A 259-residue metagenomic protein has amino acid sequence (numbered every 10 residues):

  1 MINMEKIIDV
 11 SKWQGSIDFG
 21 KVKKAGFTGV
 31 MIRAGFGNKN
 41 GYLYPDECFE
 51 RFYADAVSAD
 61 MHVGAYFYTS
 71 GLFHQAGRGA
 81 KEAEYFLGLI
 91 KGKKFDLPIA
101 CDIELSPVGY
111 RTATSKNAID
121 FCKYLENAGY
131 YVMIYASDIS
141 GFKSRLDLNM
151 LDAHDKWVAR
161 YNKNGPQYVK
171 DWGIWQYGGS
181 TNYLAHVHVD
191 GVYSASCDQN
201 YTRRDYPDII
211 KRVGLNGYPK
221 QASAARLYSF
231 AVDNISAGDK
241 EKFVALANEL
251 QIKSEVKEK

Functional and structural regions predicted by a protein language model:
M1-C122, E126-Y130: Substrate-binding cleft of extracellular glycoside hydrolase catalytic domains
M1-Q14, K21, L148-A224: Functionally critical loop-and-helix segments that line ligand-binding/catalytic clefts of soluble enzyme domains
V63, Y131-M133, K156, S254: Hydrophobic anchor at the start of a short beta-strand that flanks the dinucleotide cofactor-binding loop
A65-S70, K220-K259: Solvent-exposed beta-strand motifs enriched in subsets of small alpha/beta binding domains, especially certain
F67, A136, R160: Short beta-strand/turn micro-motifs composed of small residues that flank or help shape donor/cofactor-binding pockets
E84-C101, L105, R145-D171: Structural recognition of alpha->loop->beta junctions
S106, I139-F142, Y161-G165, G179-N182 (+2 more regions): Short Gly/Pro-enriched loop/turn and capping motifs at secondary-structure junctions
G129-K143: Aromatic-lined carbohydrate-recognition surfaces of secreted/lumenal glycan-active proteins
